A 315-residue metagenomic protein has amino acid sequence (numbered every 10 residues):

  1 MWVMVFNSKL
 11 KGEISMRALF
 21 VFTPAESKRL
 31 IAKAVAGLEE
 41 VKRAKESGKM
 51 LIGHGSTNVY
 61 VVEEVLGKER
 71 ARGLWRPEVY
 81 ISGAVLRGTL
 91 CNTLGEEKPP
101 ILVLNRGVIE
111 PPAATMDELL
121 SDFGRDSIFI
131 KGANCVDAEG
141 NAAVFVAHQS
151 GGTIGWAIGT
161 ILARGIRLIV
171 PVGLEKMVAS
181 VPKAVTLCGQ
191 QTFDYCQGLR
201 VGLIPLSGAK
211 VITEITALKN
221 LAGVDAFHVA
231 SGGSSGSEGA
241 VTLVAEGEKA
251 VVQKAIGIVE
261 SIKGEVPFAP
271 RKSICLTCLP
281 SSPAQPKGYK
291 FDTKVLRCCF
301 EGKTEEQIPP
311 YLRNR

Functional and structural regions predicted by a protein language model:
F6, L10-R17, F22-L30, A34 (+5 more regions): Conserved phosphate- and dinucleotide-binding cores of soluble alpha/beta proteins, encompassing both enzyme active
A18-L102: N-terminal active-site beta-alpha-beta segment that forms phosphate/nucleotide-binding and substrate-recognition loops
